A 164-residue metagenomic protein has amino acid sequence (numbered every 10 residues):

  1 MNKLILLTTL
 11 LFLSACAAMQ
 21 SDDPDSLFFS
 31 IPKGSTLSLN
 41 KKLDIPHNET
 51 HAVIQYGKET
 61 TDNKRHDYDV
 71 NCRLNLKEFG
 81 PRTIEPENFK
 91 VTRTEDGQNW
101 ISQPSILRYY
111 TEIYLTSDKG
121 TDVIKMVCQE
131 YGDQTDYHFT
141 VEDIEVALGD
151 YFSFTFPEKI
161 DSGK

Functional and structural regions predicted by a protein language model:
N2-L7: Sec-dependent signal peptide recognition, specifically the positively charged N-region followed immediately by
L10-L11: Short, linear, compositionally biased motifs with a strong N-terminal bias
S14-A15: C-terminal motif of bacterial Sec signal peptides marking the signal peptidase cleavage site
A18-E85, R93: N-terminal secretory signal peptides
P32-G34, I84-N88, R108-Y110, V123: Extracytoplasmic
R93-S102: Short, conserved beta-turn/loop elements at beta-strand boundaries and strand-helix junctions
I106-E130: Amphipathic beta-strand/beta-sheet edge segments enriched in Tyr/Trp
T121-K164: C-terminal partner/receptor-binding element of secreted or periplasmic proteins
